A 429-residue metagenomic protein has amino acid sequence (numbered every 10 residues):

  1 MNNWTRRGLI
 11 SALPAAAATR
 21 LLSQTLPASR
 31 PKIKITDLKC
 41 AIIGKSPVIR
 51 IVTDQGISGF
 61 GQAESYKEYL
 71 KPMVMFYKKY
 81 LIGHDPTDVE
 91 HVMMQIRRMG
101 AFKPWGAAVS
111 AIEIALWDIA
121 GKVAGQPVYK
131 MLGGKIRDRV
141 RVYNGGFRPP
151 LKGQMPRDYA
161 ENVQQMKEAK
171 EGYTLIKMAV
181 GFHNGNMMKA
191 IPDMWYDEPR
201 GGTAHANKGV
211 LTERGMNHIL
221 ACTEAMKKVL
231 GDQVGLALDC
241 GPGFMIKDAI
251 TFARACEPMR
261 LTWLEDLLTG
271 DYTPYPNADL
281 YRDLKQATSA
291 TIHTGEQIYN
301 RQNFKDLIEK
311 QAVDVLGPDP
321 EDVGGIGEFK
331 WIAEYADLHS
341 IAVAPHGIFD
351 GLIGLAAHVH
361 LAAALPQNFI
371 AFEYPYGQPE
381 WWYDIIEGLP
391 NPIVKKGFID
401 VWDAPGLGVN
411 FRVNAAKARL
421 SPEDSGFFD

Functional and structural regions predicted by a protein language model:
M1-Q24: N-terminal export signals
R20-K45, I49-I51, S58: C-terminal segment of N-terminal export signals and the immediately downstream linker at the start of the mature
G56, I112, G125, I176 (+6 more regions): Conserved, mostly hydrophobic/aromatic
I57-Q126: Metal- or metallocofactor-binding catalytic centers and their adjacent structured scaffolds across diverse enzyme
K71-P72, K79, H84-T87, H91 (+3 more regions): Shared catalytic-loop signature of beta/alpha-barrel
V123, R141-V142, V343: Ligand-binding pocket scaffold of soluble enzyme catalytic domains
R139, N144-L284: Metal-dependent enolase-superfamily TIM-barrel catalytic cores that perform enediolate-based chemistry
G406-D429: Extended hydrophobic packing segments that form well-structured cores
